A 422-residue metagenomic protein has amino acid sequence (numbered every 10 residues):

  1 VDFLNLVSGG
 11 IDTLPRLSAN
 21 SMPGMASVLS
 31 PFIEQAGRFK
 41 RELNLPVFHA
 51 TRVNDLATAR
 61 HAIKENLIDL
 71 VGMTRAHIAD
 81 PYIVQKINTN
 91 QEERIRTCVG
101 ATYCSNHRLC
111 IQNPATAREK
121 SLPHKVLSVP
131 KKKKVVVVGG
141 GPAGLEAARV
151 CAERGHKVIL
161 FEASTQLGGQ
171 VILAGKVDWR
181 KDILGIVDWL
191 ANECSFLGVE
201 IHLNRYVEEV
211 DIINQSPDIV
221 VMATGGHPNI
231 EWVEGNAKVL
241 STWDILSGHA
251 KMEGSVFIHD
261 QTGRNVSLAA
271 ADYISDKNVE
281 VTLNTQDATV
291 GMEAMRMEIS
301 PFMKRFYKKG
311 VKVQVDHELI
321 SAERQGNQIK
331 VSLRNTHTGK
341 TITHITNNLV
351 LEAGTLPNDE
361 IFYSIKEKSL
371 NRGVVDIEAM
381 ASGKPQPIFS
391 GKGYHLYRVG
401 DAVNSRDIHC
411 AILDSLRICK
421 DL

Functional and structural regions predicted by a protein language model:
V1, I68, P217-D218, T346-N347: Local beta-strand N-terminus motif with an aromatic residue
V1, R38-P46, L190-H202, K309-K312 (+1 more regions): A structural motif corresponding to the C-terminal end of an alpha-helix and its immediate exit/capping segment
V1-V138, P142, E146-E153, K157-V158 (+2 more regions): Flavin-dependent oxidoreductase catalytic cores
S18-M25, D69-L70, V171-W179, Y397-V403: Short beta-alpha connecting loops at secondary-structure transitions that line or flank enzyme active sites
S21-G24, N66, N88-Q91, K176-R180 (+2 more regions): Short, hinge-like loop/turn segments at secondary-structure boundaries
R41-E42, K64, E153, F196 (+3 more regions): Residues at the C-terminal ends
K132-A163, L167, H202-S216, A223-R296 (+2 more regions): Rossmann-like dinucleotide/flavin-binding elements
K157-L197, N265-L319: Rossmann-like dinucleotide-binding cores of NAD(P)H-dependent redox enzymes
